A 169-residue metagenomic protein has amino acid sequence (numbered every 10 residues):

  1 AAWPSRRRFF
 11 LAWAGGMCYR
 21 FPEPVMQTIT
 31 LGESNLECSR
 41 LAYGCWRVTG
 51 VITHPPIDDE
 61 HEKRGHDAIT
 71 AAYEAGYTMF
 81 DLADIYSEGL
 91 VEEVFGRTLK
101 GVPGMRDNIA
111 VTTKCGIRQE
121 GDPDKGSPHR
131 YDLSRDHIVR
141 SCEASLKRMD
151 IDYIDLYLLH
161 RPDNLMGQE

Functional and structural regions predicted by a protein language model:
R6-R7: Short, often N-terminal, low-complexity regions that either remain intrinsically disordered or form a short helix
A14-A110: N-terminal binding-site loop/beta-alpha segment at the start of enzyme catalytic domains that lines or forms
W46-V48, I85, K114-R118, L159-P162: Active-site beta-loop-alpha junctions enriched in small/polar residues
I52, D122-E169: Glycine/proline-rich, positively charged, aromatic-decorated active-site loop/lid region on the catalytic face
M79-D84, T112-T113, Y153-L159: Short beta-strand segments at enzyme active-site cores
V94-T98, A110, K114, H137-A144: Generic beta-strand or strand-like secondary-structure segments
R106-D132: Structural motif corresponding to the early beta-alpha repeats
